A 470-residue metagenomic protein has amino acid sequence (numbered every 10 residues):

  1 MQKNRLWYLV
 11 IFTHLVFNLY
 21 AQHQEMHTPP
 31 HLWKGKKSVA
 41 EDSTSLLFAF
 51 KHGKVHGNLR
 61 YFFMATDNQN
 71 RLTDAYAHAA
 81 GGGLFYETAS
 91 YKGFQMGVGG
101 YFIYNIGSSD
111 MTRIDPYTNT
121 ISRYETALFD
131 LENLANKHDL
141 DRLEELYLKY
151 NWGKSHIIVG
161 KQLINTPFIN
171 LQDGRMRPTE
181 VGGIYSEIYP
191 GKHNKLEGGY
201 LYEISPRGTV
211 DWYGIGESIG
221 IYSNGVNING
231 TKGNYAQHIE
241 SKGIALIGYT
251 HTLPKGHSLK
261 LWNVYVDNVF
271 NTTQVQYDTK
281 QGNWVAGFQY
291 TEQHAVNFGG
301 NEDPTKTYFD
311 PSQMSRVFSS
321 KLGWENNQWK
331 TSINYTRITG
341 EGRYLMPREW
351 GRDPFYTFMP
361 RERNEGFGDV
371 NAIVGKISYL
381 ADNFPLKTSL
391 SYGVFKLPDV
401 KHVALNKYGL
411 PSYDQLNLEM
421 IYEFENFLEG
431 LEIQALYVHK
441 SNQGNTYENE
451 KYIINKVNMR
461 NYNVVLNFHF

Functional and structural regions predicted by a protein language model:
Q2-Y8, T13-D74, F85-T88: N-terminal periplasmic/intermembrane-space "pro-region" immediately following the signal or transit peptide
V55, G93-M96, K154-I158, H193-L196 (+7 more regions): Repeated loop/turn-to-beta-strand initiation elements of outer-membrane beta-barrel proteins
G57, G82-T88, L146-Y150, I184-I188 (+7 more regions): Residues on the lipid-exposed face of transmembrane beta-strands in outer-membrane beta-barrel proteins
Y61-A65, G100-I106, W152-K154, K161-T166 (+12 more regions): Transmembrane beta-strands of outer-membrane beta-barrel pores
E87-T118, N133-G214, I333-R337: Outer membrane beta-barrel
I106-D110, E197-I244, V285-F358, E362 (+3 more regions): Outer-membrane beta-barrel translocator/channel fold
L140, L171-P178, E203-R207, I239-S241 (+4 more regions): Solvent-exposed loop/turn segments connecting transmembrane beta-strands in outer-membrane beta-barrel proteins
K456-F470: Outer-membrane beta-barrel "beta-signal"
